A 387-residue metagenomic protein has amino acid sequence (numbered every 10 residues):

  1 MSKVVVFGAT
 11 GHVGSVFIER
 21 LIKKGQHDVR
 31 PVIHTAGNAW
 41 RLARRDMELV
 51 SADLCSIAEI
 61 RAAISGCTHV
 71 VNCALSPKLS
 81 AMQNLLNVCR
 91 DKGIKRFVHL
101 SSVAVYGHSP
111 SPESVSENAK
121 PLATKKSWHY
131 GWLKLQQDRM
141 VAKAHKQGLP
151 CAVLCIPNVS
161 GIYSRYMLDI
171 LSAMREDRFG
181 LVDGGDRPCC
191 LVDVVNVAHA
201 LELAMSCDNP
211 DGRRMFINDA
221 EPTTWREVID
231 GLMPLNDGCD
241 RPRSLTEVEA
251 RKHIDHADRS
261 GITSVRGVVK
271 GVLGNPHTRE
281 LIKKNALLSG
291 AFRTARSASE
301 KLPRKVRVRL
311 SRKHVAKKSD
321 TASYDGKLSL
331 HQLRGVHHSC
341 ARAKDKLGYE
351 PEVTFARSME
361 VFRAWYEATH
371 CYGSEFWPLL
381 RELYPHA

Functional and structural regions predicted by a protein language model:
V4-K24: N-terminal Rossmann NAD(P)H-binding glycine-rich loop of SDR-like oxidoreductase domains
G37-K92, Y106-H108: NAD(P)H-binding glycine-rich loop region in Rossmannoid oxidoreductase-like domains and their noncatalytic homologs
Q83-Y130, K143, A152: Conserved Rossmann-fold NAD(P)-dependent oxidoreductase catalytic core, especially the SDR/UDP-sugar
P121-T124, S172-V192, F216-N218: A conserved pocket-lining segment of Rossmann-fold NAD(P)-dependent short-chain dehydrogenase/reductase
L135, L149, S160-D169, A204-M215 (+1 more regions): Glycine/proline-rich active-site loop of Rossmann-fold NAD(P)-dependent oxidoreductases
D138-I162: Conserved beta-loop-beta element that borders a ligand/cofactor-binding pocket
V182-R187, M215-P222, M233-P234, E249 (+3 more regions): Glycine-rich Rossmann NAD(P)(H)-binding loop
C207-K327: Mid/C-terminal beta-alpha module of Rossmann-like enzyme folds, strongest in SDR-family dehydrogenases/epimerases
